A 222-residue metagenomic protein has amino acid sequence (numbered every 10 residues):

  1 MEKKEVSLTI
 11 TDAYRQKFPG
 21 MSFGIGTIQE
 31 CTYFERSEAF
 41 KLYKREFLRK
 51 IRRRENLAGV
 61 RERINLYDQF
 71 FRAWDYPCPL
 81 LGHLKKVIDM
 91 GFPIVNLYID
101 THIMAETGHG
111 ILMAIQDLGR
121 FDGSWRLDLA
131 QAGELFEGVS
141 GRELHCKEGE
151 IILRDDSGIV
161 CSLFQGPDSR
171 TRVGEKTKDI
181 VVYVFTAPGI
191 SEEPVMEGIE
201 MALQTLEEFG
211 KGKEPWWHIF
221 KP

Functional and structural regions predicted by a protein language model:
M1-P222: Charge-biased, low-complexity intrinsically disordered regions
